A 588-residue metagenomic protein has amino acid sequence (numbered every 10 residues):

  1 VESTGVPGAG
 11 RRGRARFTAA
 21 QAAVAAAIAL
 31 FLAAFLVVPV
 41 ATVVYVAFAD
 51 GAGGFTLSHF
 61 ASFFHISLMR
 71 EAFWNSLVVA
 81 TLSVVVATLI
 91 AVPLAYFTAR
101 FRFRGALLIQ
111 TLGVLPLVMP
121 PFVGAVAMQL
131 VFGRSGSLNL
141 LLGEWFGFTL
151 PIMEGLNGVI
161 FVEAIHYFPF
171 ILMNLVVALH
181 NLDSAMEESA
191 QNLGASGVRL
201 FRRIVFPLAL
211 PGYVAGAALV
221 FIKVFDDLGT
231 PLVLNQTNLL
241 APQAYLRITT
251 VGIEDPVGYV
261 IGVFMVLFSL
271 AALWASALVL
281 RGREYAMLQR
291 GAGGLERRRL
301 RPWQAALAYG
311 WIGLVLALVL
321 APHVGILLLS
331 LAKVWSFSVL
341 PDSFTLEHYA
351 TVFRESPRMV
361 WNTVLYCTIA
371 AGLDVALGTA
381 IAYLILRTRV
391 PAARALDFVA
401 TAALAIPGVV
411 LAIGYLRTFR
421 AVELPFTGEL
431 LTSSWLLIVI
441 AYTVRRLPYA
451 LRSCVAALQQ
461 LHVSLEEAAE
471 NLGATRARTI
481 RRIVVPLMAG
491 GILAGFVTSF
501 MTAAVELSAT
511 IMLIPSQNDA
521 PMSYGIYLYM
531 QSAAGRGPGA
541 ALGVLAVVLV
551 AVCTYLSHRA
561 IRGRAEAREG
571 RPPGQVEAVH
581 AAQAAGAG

Functional and structural regions predicted by a protein language model:
V1-L30, A106, S276-G313, L556-G588: Transmembrane alpha-helical segments of polytopic membrane transport and secretion proteins
A20-G53, A61, H65-H180, F206-L228 (+9 more regions): Membrane-water interface segments at the C-terminal ends of transmembrane alpha-helices in multi-pass inner-membrane
A49, L130, L228-G252, S338-D342 (+2 more regions): Glycine-rich helix-loop "coupling/hinge" segments at transmembrane-helix boundaries in multipass transporters
A52, S196, E284-R299, W335-H348 (+1 more regions): Juxtamembrane inter-helical linkers in multi-pass membrane proteins
A87, L193-A195, L472-A474: A short glycine-centered flexible hinge/capping loop motif at secondary-structure junctions
M186, L240, A272-R290, H323-I326: Juxtamembrane interface elements at the cytosolic ends of transmembrane helices in multi-pass membrane proteins
E187-E188, E466-E467: Short alpha-helical segment that forms part of, or immediately flanks, the ligand-binding pocket in carbohydrate-active
L461-L465: A donor-sugar binding/catalytic signature common to diverse glycosyltransferases and related nucleotide-sugar
